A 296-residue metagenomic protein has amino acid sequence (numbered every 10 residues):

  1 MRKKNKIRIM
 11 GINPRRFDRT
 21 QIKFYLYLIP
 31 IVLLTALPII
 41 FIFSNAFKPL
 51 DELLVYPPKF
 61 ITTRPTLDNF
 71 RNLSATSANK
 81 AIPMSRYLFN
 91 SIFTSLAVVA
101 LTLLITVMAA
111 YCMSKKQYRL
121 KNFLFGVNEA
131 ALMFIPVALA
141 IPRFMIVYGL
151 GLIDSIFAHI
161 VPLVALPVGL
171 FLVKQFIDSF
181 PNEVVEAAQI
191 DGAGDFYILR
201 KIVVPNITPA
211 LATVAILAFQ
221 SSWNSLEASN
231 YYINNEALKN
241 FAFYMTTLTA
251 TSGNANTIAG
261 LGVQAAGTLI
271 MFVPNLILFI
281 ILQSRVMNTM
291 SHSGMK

Functional and structural regions predicted by a protein language model:
M1-K6: Short, intrinsically disordered terminal tails adjacent to the first/last structured region
I7-M10, R15-R16, T20-K296: A structural signal for multi-pass alpha-helical bundles of membrane permease subunits that mediate small-molecule
